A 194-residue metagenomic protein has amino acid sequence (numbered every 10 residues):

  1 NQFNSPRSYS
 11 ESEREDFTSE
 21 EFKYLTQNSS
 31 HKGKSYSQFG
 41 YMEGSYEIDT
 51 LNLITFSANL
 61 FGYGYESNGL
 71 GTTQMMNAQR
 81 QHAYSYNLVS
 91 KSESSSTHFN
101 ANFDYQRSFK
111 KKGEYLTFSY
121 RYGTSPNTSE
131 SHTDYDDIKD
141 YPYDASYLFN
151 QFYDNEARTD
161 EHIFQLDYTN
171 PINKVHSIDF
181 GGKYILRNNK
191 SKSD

Functional and structural regions predicted by a protein language model:
N1-D194: Primarily recognizes Gram-negative and organellar outer-membrane beta-barrels
